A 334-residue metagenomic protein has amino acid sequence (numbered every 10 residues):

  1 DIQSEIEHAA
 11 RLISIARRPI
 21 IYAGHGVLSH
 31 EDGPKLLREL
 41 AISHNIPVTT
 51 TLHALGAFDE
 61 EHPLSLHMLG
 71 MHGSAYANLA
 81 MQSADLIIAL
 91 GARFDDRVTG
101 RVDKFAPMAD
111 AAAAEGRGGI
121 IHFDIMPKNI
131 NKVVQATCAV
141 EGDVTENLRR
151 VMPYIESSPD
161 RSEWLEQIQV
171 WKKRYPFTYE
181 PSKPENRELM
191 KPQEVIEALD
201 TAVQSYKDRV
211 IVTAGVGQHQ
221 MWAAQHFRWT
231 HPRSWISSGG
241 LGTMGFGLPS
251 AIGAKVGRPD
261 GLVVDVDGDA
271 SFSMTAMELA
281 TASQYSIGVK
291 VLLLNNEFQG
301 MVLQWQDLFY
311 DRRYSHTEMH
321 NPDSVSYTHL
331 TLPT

Functional and structural regions predicted by a protein language model:
D1-I13, Y179: Conformationally flexible catalytic loops at phosphate/diphosphate-handling active centers
I13, A41, M81-Q82: A short, aliphatic-rich alpha-helical micro-motif
R18-H30: Glycine-rich phosphate/diphosphate-binding loops and the adjacent beta-loop-alpha structural elements that coordinate
H25-V27, H53-L55, A92-D95, G217-H219 (+2 more regions): Short glycine-rich anion-binding loops that position phosphate/pyrophosphate groups of nucleotides and phosphorylated
I46-L52, I121-D124, V291-L293: Short internal beta-strands
H53-Q167, N321-D323: Glycine-rich, acidic loop regions that bind phosphate or pyrophosphate groups
L69, N78, S83, I130-V133 (+3 more regions): Thiamine diphosphate
V170-K255, D260: Active-site diphosphate/adenylate-binding microenvironment
